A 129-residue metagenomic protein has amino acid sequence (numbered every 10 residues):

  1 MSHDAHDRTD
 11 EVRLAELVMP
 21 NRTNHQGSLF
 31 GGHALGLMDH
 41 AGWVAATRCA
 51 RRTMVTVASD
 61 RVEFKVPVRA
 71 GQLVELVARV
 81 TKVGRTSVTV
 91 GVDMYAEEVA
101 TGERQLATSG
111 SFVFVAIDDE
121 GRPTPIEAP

Functional and structural regions predicted by a protein language model:
S2-A58, V115-P129: Hot-dog-fold acyl-thioester-processing enzymes
S2-L14, R69-L73, T81-P129: HotDog/MaoC-like acyl-thioester-processing domains
V18-R22, S59-V66, A96-E98: Short, well-ordered turn and helix-capping elements at secondary-structure junctions
R51-Q72: Small beta-barrel nucleic-acid-binding modules, principally OB-folds
